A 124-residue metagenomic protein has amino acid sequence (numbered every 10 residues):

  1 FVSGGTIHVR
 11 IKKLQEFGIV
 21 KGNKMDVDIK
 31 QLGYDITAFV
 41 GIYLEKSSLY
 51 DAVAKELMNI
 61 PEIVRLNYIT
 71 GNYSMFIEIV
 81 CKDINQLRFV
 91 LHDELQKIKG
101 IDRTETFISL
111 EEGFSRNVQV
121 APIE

Functional and structural regions predicted by a protein language model:
F1-E124: A compositional/biophysical signature of low hydrophobicity enriched in polar/charged and small residues
